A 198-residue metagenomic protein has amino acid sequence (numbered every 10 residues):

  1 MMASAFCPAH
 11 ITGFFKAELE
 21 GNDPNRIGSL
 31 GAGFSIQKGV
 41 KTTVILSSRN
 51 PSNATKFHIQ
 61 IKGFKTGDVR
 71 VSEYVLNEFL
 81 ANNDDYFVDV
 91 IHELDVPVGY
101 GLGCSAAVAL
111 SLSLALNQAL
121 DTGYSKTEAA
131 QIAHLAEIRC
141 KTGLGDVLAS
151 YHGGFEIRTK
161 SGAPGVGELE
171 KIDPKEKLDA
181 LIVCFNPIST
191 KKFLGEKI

Functional and structural regions predicted by a protein language model:
M1-Y100: ATP-binding N-lobe of GHMP and related small-molecule kinases
G67-S72, V108, S125-E128: Short amphipathic alpha-helical segments
E73, N77, L110-N117, A130 (+1 more regions): Predominant activation on well-ordered alpha-helical scaffold segments within soluble catalytic domains
L76-N83, L120, E137-K141: Structural signal for hydrophobic packing residues in well-ordered secondary-structure cores of soluble enzyme domains
A81-D89, L116-I132: Phosphate-handling active-site elements
G99-G101, K192-F193: A generic structural signal for short coil/turn motifs at secondary-structure boundaries
Y100-K126, Y151: DPxDG-like acidic metal-binding loop motif
K126-I198: ATP-dependent small-molecule kinase catalytic core of the GHMP/sugar-kinase superfamily and closely related
